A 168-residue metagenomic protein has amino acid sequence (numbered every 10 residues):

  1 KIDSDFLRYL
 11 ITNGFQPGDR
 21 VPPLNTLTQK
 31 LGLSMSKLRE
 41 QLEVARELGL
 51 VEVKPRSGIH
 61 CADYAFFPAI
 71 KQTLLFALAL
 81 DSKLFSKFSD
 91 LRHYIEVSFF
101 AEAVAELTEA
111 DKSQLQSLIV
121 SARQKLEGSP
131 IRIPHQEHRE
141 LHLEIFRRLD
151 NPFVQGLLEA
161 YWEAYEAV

Functional and structural regions predicted by a protein language model:
K1-Y94, A101, A105: Short linear motifs at protein or domain termini
L91-V168: Conserved amphipathic alpha-helical segments that form helical-bundle/coiled-coil interaction surfaces
